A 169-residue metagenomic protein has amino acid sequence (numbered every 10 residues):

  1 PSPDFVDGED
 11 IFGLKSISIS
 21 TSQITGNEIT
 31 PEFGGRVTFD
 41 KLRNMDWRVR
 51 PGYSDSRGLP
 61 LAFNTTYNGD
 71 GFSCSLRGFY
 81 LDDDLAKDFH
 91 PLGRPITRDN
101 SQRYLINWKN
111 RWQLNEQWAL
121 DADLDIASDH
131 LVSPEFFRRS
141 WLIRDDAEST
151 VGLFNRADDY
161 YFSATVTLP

Functional and structural regions predicted by a protein language model:
P1-P169: Outer-membrane beta-barrel proteins and related beta-barrel translocases across Gram-negative bacteria
